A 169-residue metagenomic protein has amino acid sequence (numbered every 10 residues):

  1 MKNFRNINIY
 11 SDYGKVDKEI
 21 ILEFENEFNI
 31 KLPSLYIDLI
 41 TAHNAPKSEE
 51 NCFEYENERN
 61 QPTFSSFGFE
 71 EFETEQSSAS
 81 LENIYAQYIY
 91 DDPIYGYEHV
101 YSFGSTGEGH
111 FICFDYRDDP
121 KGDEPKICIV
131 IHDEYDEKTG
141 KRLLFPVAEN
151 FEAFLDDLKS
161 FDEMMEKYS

Functional and structural regions predicted by a protein language model:
M1-H110, E166-S169: A surface-exposed partner-binding patch
S102, I112-C113, K126-C128: Generic structural signal for residues positioned in beta-strands
F111-C113, E137-K138: Short active-site-adjacent structural elements
F114-D119: Low-complexity, glycine/alanine/valine/leucine- and proline-rich hydrophobic stretches
P120-K138: Intrinsically disordered, low-complexity regulatory segments enriched in Ser/Thr/Pro and charged residues
K121, P125, D156, E163 (+1 more regions): A ubiquitous, low-specificity "background" feature that marks scattered single residues across proteins without
D136-E163: Glycine-rich, aromatic-bearing surface loops/beta-hairpins
